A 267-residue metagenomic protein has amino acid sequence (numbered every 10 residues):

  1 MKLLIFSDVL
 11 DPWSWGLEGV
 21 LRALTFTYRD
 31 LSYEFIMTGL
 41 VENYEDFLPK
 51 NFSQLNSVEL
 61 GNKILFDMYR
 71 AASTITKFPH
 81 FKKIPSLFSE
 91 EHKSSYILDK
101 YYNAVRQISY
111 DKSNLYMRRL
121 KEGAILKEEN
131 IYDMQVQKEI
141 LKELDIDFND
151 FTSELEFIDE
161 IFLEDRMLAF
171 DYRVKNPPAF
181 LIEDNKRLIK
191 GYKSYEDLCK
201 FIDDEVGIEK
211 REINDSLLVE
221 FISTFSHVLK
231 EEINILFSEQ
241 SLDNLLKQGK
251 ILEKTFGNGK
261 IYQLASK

Functional and structural regions predicted by a protein language model:
M1-L3, R29: N-terminal leader/presequence-like segments
I5-L10, E18-T25, R119-K267: C-terminal cap of thioredoxin/glutaredoxin-like
W13: Short, cysteine/histidine-rich loop/knuckle motifs that typically chelate Zn2+
G19-E128, K230: Structural alpha/beta surface segment adjacent to cysteine/selenocysteine redox centers across thiol/disulfide enzymes
